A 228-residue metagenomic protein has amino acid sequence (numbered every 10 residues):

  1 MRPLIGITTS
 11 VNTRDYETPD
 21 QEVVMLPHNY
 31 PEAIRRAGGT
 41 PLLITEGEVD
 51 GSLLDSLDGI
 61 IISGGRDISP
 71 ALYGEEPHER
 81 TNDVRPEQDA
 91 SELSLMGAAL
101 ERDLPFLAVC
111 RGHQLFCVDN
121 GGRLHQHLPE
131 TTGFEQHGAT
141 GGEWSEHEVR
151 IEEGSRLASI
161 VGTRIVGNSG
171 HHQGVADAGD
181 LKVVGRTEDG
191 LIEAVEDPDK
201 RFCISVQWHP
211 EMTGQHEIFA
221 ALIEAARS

Functional and structural regions predicted by a protein language model:
M1-L107, V118-D119, H125, P129-I160 (+5 more regions): N-terminal beta1-alpha1 cap of cysteine-dependent amidohydrolase-like domains
C110: Conserved G/P- and acidic residue-centered "switch" motifs that form tight phosphate/ATP-binding loops in soluble
I204-Q207: Active-site-proximal beta-strand elements of phosphoester/diester hydrolases
